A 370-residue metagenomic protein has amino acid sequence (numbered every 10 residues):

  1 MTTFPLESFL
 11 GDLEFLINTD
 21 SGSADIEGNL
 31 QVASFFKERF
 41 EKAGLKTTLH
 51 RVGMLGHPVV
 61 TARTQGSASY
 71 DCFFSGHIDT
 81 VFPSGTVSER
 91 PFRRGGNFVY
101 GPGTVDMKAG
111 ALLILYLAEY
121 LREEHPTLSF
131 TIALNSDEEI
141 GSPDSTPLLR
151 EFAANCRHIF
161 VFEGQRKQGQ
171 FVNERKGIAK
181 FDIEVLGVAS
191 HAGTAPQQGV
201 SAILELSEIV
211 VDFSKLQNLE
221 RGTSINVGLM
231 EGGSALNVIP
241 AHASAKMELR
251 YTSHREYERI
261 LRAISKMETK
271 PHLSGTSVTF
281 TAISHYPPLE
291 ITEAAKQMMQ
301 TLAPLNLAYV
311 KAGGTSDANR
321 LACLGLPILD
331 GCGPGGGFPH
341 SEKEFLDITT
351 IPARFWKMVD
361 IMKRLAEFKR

Functional and structural regions predicted by a protein language model:
M1-F4, S21, K42, G164-Q165 (+2 more regions): Metal-dependent amide/peptide-bond hydrolase catalytic core, centered on the "pita-bread" metallohydrolase fold
T2-Y100, E123: Acidic/His- and Gly-rich active-site-bordering loop/insert found across diverse amide/peptide-bond hydrolases
E14, K37, L112-E119, T146 (+4 more regions): Predominant activation on well-ordered alpha-helical scaffold segments within soluble catalytic domains
S75-G76, A133-N135, F160-E163, E184-L186 (+1 more regions): Short beta-strand segments
F82, F98-L112, H191: Glycine/serine-rich anion-binding loops at beta->alpha junctions that coordinate negatively charged ligand groups
G95-N97, L117-I132, F213-G222, L365-R370: Phosphate-handling active-site elements
M107-K176, R370: Acidic/histidine-rich catalytic neighborhood of metal-dependent amide-processing enzymes
